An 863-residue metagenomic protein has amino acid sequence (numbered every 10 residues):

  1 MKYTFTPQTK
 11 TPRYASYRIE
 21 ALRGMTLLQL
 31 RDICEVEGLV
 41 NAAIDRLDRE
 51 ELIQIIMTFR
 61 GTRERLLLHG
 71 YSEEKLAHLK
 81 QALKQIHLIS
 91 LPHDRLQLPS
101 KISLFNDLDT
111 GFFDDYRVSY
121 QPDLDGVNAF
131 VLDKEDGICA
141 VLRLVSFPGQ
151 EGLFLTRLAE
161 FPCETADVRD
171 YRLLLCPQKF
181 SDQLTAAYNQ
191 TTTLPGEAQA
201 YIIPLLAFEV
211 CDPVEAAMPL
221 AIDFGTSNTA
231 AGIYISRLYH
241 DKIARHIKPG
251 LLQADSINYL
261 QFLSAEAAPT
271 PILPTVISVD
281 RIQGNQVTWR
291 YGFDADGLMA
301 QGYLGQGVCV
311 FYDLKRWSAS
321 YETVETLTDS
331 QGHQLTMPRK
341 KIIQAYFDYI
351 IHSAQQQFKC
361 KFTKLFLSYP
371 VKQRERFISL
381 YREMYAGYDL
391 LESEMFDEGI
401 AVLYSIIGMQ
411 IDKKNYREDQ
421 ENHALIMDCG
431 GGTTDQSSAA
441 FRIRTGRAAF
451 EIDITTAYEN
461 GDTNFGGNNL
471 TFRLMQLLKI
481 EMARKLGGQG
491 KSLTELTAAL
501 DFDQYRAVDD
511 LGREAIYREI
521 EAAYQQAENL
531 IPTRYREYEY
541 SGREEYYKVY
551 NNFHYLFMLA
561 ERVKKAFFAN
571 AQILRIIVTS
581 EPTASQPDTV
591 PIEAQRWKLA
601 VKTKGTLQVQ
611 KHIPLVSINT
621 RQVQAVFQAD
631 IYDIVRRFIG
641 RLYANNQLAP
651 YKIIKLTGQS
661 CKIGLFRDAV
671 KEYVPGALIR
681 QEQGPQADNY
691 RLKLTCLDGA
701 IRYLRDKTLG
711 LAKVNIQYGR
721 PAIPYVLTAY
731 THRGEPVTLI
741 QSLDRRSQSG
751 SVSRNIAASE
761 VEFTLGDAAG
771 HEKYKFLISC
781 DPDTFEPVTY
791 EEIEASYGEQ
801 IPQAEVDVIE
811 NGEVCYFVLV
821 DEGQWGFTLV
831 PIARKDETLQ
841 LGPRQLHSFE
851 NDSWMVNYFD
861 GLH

Functional and structural regions predicted by a protein language model:
M1-H69: Basic helix-extension-helix modules of the SAP/HeH family
G70-D182, L252-L365, Y369, S379 (+9 more regions): Phosphate-binding loop and its immediate beta->loop->alpha context in nucleotide/phosphate-handling enzymes
H87-C211, P591, R596, T603 (+3 more regions): Acidic low-complexity intrinsically disordered segments
T193-A217, E394-M427, T695-L711: Conserved phosphate-binding catalytic cores of ATP/NTP-utilizing and phosphoryl-transfer enzymes
E209-K242, Q306-C309, D313-R316, I411-I454 (+1 more regions): Gly/Thr-rich phosphate-binding beta-strand-loop-beta motif of the actin/hexokinase/Hsp70
R237-I272, Q420, G446-N460, G684-Q686: Flexible phosphate/Mg2+-sensing switch loops adjacent to catalytic phosphate-binding sites
I343-Y346, T471-Q476, E519-V714: Helical "lid/coupling" subdomains associated with nucleotide-phosphate turnover
I350-K361, V371, F377, Y381-E421: Hydrophobic, small-residue-rich alpha-helical packing segments that form membrane-like cores
